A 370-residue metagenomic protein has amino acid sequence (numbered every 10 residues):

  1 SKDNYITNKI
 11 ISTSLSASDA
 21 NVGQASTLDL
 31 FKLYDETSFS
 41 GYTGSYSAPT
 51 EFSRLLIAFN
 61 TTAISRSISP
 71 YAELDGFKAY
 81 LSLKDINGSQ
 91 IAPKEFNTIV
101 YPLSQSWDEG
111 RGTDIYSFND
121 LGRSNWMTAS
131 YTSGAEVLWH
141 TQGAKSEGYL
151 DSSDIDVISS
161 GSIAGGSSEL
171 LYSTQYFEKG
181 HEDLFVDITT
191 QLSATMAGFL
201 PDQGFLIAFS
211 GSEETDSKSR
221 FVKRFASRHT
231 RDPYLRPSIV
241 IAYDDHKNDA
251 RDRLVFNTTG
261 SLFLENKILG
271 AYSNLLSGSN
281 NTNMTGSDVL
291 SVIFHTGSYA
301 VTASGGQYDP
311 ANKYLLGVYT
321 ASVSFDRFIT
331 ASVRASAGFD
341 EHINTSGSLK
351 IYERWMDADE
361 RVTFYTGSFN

Functional and structural regions predicted by a protein language model:
S1-N370: Secreted, disulfide-rich extracellular signaling modules
